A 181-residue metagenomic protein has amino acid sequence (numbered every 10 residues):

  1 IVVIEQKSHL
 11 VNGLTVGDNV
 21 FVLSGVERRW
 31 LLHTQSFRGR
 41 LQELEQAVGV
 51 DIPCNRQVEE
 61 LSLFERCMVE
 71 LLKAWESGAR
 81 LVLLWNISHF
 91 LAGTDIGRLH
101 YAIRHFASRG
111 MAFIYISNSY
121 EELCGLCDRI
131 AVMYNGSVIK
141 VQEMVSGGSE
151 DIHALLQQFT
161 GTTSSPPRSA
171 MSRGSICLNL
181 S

Functional and structural regions predicted by a protein language model:
K7, N12-V26: Q-loop/switch helix immediately C-terminal to the Walker
V26-Q46, L63, G93-T94, M144-S149: Short coil-to-helix "N-cap" segments within the ABC nucleotide-binding domain's helical subdomain
E43-G49, S149-C177: C-terminal boundary and immediately downstream tail of ABC-type ATPase nucleotide-binding domains
C67, L71: Hydrophobic anchor residue at the start of the ABC signature
I96-R109: Helical segment within the ABC ATPase nucleotide-binding domain
S117-N118: H-loop/switch region of ABC-family ATPase nucleotide-binding domains
G125-V132: Conserved catalytic segment of ABC-fold P-loop ATPases
